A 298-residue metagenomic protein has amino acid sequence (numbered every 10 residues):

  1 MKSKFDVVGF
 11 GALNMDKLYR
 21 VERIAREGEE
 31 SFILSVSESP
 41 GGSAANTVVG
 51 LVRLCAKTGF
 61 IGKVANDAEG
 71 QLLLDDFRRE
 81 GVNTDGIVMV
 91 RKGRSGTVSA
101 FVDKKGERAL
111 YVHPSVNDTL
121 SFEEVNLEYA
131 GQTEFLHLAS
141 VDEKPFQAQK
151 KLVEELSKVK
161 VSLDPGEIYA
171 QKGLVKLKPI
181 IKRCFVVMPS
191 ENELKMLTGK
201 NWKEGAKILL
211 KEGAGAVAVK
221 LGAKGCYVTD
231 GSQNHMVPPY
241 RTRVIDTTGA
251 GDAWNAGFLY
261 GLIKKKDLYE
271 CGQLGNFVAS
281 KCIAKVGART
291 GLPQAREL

Functional and structural regions predicted by a protein language model:
M1-F5, F32, W202-L298: Conserved phosphate-binding/catalytic region of the ribokinase-like
M1-K63, A68-L72, R79, V244: Glycine-rich phosphate/adenosyl-contacting loop at the front of the ribokinase-like
M1-L13, D76-M89, V102-H235: Ribokinase/PfkB-type carbohydrate-kinase core domain
S3, L54, G93-G96, G222: Short, basic and Ser/Thr-rich N-terminal targeting/leader segments
D16, K195, R289: Nucleotide phosphate-binding site architecture
S31-G42, N46, A68, G93-R94 (+7 more regions): Residues at secondary-structure transition points
G50, D76, G257, G261: Rossmann-fold NAD(P)-dependent oxidoreductase module
